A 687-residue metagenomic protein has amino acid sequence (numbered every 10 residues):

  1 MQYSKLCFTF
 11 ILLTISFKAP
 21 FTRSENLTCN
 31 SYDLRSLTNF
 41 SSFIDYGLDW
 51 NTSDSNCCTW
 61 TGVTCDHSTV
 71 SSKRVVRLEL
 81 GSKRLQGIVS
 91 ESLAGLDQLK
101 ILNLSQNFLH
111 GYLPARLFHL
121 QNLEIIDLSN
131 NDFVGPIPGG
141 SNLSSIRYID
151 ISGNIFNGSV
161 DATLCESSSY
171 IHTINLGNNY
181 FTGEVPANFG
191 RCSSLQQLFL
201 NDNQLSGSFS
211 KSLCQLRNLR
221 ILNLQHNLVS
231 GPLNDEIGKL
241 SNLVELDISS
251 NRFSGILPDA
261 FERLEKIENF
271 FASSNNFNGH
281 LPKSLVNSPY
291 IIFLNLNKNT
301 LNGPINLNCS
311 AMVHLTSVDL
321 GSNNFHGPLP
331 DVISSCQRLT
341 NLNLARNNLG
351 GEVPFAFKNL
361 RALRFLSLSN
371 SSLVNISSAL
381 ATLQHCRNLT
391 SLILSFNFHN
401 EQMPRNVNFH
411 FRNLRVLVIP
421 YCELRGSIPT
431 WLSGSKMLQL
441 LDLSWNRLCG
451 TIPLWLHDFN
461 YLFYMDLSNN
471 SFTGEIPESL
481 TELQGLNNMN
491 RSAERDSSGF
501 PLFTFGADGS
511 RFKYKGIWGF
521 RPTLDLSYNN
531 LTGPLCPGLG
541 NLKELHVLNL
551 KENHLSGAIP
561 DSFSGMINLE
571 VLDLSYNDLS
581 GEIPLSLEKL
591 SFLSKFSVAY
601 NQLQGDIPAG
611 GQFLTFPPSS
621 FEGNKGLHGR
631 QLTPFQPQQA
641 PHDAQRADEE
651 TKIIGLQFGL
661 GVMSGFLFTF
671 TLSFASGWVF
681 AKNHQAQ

Functional and structural regions predicted by a protein language model:
M1-Q687: Plant-biased, solvent-exposed loop and capping regions within N-terminal extracellular ligand-binding ectodomains
